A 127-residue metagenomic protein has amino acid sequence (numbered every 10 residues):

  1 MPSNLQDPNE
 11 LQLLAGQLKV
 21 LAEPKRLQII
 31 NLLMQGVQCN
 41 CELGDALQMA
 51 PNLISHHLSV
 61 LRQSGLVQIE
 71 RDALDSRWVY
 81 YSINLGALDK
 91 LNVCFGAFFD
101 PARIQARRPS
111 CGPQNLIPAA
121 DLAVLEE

Functional and structural regions predicted by a protein language model:
M1-N9, L13, N31, L85-E127: Amphipathic alpha-helical dimerization/coiled-coil segments that flank or bridge DNA-binding/regulatory modules
Q12-L53, L74-A87: N-terminal helix-turn-helix DNA-binding core of bacterial DNA-binding proteins
D45, R62-Q63: Alpha-helical residues within the helix-turn-helix
H57: Residues within the DNA-recognition helix of helix-turn-helix
E70-D72: Short beta-strand micro-motifs enriched in acidic
